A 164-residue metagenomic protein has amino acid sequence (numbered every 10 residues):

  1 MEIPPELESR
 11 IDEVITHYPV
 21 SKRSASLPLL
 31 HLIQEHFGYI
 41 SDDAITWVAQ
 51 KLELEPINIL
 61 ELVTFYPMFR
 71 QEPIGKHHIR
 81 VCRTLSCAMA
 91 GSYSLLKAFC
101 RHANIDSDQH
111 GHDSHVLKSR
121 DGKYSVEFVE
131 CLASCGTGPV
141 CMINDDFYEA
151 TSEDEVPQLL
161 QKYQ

Functional and structural regions predicted by a protein language model:
M1-Q164: Signature of N-terminal electron-transfer/Fe-S-associated modules in redox systems
